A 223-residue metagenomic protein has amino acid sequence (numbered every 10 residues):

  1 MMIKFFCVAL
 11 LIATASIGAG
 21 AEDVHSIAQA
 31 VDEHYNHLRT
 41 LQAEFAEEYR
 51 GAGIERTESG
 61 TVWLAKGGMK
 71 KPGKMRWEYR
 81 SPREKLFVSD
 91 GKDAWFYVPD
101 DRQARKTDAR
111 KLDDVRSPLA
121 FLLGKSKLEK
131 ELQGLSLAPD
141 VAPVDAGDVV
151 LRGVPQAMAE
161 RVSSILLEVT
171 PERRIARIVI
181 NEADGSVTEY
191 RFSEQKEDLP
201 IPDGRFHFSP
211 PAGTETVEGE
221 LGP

Functional and structural regions predicted by a protein language model:
F5-T14: Sec-dependent N-terminal signal peptides
I17-A21: Sec/Tat signal peptide C-region and signal peptidase I cleavage site
E22-T40: Short N-terminal segments immediately surrounding and downstream of signal-peptide cleavage
N36-K92: N-terminal mature ectodomain segment of secretory-pathway/periplasmic proteins
R80, V98-P99, I180-E182: Beta-turn initiation residues at beta-strand->coil junctions
F96-L123: Acidic/charged, solvent-exposed loop-and-adjacent secondary-structure segments enriched in E/D, K/R, S/T, and G/P
R105, K130-G213, V217-E220: Gly/Pro-enriched, hydrophobic low-complexity segments that function as extracytoplasmic propeptides/linkers
